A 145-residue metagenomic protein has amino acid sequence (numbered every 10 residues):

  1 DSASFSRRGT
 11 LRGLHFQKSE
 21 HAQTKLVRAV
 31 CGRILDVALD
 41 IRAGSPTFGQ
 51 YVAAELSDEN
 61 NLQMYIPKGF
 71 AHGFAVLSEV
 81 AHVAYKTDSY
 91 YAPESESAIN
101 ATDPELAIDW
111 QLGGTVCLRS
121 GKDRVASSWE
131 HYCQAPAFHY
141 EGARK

Functional and structural regions predicted by a protein language model:
D1-L62, S78-V80, T87-K145: Non-catalytic, conserved peripheral segments adjacent to functional cores
M64, H72-L77: Short beta-strand His + acidic residue motifs that chelate non-heme Fe in jelly-roll/DSBH and cupin folds
